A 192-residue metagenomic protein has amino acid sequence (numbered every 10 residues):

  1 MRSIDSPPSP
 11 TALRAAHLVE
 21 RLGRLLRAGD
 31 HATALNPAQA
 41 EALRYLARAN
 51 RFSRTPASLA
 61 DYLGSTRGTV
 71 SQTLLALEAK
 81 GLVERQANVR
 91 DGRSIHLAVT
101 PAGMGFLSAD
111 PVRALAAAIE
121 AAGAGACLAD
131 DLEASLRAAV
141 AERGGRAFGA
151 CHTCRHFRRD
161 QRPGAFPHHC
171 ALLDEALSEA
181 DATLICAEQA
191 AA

Functional and structural regions predicted by a protein language model:
M1-T33: N-terminal leader segment of winged-helix/HTH proteins
T11, A15-L18, A32-L35, N50-T55 (+5 more regions): Hydrophobic/basic alpha-helical segments enriched in Actinobacteria
R14, R21, E41-Y45, G105: Pre-recognition alpha-helix immediately N-terminal to the DNA-recognition helix within helix-turn-helix or winged-helix
A15, G105-R155: Terminal interaction helix/tail motif
R27-T66: N-terminal helix-turn-helix DNA-binding core of bacterial DNA-binding proteins
F52-S94: Canonical helix-turn-helix DNA-binding module
A76-A126: Charged, amphipathic alpha-helical coiled-coil/dimerization segments
V140-A192: Mid-protein regulatory/catalytic core that forms ligand/cofactor-binding pockets and protein-protein interaction
